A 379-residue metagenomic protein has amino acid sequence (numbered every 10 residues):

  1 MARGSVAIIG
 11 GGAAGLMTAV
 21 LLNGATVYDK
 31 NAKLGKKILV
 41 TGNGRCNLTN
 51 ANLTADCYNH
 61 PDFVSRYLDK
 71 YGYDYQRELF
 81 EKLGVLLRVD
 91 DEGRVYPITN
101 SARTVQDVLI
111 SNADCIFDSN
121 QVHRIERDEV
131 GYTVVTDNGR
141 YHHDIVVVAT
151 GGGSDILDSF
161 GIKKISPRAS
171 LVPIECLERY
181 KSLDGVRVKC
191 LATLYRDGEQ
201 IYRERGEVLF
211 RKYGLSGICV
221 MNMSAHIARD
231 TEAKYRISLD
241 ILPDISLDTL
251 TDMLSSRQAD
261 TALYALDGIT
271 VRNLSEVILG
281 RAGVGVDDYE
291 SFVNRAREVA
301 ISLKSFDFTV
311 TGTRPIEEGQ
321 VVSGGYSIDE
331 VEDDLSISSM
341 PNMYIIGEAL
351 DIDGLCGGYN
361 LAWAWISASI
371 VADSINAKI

Functional and structural regions predicted by a protein language model:
G4-V27, V371-N376: N-terminal Rossmann-like FAD-binding beta1-loop-alpha1 element of flavoenzymes
A7, N23-N43: Glycine-rich FAD pyrophosphate-binding loop
G11, T150-G151, E348: Glycine-rich, N-terminal phosphate-binding loop of Rossmann-like dinucleotide-binding domains
V40, R103-T104, S111-T270: Predominantly flavin-linked oxidoreductase catalytic cores and closely associated redox partners
N43-E92: Glycine-rich active-site loop/strand segments that organize a redox cofactor
V64-G72, D91-I110, G152-D155, L177 (+1 more regions): Short beta-strand to alpha-helix junction loop
G152, D351-I379: A conserved FAD-binding loop/helix module that cradles the flavin
E276-D353: A glycine-rich dinucleotide-binding beta-alpha-beta segment and adjacent secondary-structure elements that constitute
